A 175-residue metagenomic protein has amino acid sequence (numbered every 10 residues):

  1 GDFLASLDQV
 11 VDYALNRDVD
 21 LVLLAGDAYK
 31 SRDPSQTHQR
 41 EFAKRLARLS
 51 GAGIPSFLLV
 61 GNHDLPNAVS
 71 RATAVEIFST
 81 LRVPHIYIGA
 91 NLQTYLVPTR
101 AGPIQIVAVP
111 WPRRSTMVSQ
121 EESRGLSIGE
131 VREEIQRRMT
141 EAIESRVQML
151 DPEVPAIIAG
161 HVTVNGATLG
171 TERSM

Functional and structural regions predicted by a protein language model:
G1-R45, G51: N-terminal active-site segment of His-dependent metallophosphoesterases
V19-D27, S56-V60, P155-A159: Short beta-strand segments at enzyme active-site cores
P34, A52, V60-M175: His/Asp/Glu-rich metal-coordinating catalytic cores of metallo-dependent phosphodiesterases/hydrolases acting on
